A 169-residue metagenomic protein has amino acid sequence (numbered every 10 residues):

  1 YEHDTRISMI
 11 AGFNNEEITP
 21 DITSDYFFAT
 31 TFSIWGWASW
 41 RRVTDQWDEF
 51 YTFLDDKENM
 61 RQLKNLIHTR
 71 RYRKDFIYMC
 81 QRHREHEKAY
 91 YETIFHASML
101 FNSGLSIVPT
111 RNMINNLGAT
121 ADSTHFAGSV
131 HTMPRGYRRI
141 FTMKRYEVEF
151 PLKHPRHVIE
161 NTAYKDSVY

Functional and structural regions predicted by a protein language model:
Y1-Y169: An acidic/histidine-cluster motif and surrounding catalytic segment that typifies divalent-metal-assisted enzyme active
